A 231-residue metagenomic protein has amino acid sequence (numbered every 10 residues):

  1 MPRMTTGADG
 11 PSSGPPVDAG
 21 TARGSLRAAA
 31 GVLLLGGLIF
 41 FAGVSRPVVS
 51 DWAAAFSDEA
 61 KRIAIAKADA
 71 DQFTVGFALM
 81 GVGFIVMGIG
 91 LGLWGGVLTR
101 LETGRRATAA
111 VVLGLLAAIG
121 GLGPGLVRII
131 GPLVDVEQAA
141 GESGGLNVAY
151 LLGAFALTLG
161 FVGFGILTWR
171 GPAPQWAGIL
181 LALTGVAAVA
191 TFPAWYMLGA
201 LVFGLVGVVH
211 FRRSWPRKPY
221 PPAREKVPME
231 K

Functional and structural regions predicted by a protein language model:
P2-K231: Hydrophobic, aromatic-enriched alpha-helical segments typical of multi-pass transmembrane helices
